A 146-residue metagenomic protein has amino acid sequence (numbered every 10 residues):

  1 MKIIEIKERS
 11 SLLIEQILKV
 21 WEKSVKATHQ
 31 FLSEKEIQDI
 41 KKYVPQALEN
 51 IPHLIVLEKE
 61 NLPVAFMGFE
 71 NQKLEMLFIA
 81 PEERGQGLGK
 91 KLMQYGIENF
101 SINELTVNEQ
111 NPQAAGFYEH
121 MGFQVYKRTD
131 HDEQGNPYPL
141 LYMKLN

Functional and structural regions predicted by a protein language model:
K2-K19: A short beta-loop-alpha structural element at the N-terminal edge of CoA-dependent acyl/N-acetyltransferase catalytic
I14, K19-P45: Conserved GNAT-fold acetyl-CoA-binding loop/helix
P52-A65: Conserved beta-hairpin
L74-R84, N108: A short, internal acetyl-CoA/4′-phosphopantetheine-binding micro-motif in the GNAT/acyltransferase core
G85-E98, G116-H120: Conserved acetyl-CoA-binding loop-helix of GNAT-fold acetyltransferases
G89, M93, Q110-A114, H131-P137: Short glycine/proline-centered loop/turn elements that form peptide/ligand docking sites
E98-Q110: Conserved GNAT acetyl-CoA-binding A-motif
T106-N108, Q124-L141: Conserved catalytic-core motifs of GNAT/GCN5-like acyltransferases
